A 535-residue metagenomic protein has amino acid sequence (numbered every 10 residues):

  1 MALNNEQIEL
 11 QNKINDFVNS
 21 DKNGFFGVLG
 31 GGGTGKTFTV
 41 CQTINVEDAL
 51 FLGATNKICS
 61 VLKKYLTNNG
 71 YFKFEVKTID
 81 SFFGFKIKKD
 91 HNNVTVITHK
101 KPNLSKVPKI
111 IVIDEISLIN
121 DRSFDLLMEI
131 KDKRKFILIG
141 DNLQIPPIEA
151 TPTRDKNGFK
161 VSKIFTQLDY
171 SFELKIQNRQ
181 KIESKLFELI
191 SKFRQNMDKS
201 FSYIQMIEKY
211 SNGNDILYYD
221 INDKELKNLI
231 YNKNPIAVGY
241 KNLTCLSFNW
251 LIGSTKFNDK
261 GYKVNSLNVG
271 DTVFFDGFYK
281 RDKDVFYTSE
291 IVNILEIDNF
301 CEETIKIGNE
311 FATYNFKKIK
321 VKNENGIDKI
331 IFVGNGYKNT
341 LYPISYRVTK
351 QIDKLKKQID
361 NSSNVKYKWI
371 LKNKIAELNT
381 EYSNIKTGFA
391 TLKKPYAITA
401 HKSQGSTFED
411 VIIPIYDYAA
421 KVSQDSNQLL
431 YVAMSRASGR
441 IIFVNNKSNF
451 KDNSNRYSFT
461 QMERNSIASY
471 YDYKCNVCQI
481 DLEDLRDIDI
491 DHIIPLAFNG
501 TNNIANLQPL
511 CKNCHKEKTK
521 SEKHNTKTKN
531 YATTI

Functional and structural regions predicted by a protein language model:
L3, I8-K36, V40, K133 (+1 more regions): Conserved helicase motor core of P-loop NTPases
T39, I307-D452: C-terminal accessory regions
L50-V107: Inter-Walker segment of RecA-like/P-loop motor cores
P108-I110, K133-I137, I441-I442: Loop/turn-to-beta-strand initiation segments
D114-E115, G140-N142: Walker B catalytic acidic pair
G405, K474, D489, L510: The −1 position to Zn-ligating cysteines in a subset of zinc-ribbon hairpins
N449-Q479, T501, A505, K527-T533: Short, charged surface segments at domain edges that flank catalytic/cofactor-binding sites
Q479-P509, E522-N525: Histidine-centered nuclease catalytic patch
